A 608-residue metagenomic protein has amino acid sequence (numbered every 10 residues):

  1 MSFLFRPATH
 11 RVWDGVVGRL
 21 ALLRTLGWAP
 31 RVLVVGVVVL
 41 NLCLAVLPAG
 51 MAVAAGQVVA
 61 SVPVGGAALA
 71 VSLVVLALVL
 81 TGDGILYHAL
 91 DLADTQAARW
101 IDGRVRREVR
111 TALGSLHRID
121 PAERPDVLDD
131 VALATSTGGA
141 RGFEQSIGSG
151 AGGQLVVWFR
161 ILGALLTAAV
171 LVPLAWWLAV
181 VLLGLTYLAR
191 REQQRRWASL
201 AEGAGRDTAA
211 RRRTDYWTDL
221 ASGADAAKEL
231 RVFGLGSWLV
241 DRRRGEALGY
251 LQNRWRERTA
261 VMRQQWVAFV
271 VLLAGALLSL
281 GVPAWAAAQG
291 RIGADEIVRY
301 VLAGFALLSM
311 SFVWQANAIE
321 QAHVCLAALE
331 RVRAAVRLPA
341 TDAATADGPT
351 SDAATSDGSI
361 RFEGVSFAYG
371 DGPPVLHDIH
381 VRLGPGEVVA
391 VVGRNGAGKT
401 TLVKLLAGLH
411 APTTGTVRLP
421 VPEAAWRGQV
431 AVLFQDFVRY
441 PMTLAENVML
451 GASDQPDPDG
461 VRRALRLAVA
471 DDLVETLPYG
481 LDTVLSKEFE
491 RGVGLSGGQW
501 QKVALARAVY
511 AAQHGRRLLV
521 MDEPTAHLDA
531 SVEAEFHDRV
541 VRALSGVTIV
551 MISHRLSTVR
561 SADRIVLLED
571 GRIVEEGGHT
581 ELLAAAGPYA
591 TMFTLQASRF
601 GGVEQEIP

Functional and structural regions predicted by a protein language model:
M1-L20, R99-G148, A210-N253, C325-V336 (+1 more regions): Extended non-transmembrane interhelical loops and adjacent amphipathic helices of multipass membrane proteins
M1-P48, D129, L133-L166, G249 (+2 more regions): Membrane-integrated ABC transporters
W28, T135-I147, R231-A274, L278 (+4 more regions): An intracellular "coupling" helix at the cytosolic face of ABC transporter transmembrane type-1 domains
V35-A89, A169-W197, A274, A287-D295: Transmembrane helix-loop-helix hairpins at lipid-water interfaces of multipass membrane proteins, especially the type-1
V298-Y300, A306-V336: Cytosolic ends of transmembrane helices, especially the final helix of ABC transmembrane type-1 domains
R418, A445-E490, G546, A584: ABC ATPase nucleotide-binding domain helical subdomain, centered on the C-loop/LSGGQ "ABC signature"
D471-V503, R507-P524, L528, G602-I607: ABC-fold ATPase nucleotide-binding domain signature/coupling loops
D538, G546, R555-P608: C-terminal portion of ABC ATPase nucleotide-binding domains
